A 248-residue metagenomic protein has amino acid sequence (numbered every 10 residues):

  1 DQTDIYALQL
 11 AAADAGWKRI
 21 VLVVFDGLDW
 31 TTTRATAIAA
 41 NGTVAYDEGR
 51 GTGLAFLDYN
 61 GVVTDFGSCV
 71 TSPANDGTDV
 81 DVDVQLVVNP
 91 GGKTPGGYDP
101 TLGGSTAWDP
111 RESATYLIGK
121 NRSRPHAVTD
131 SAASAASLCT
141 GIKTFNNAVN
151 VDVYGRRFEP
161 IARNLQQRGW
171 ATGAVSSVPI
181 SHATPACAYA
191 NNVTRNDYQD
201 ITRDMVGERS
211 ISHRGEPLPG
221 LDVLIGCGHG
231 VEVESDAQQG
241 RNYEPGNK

Functional and structural regions predicted by a protein language model:
D1-A15, T194: Short coil-to-helix leader/linker segments, especially the first N-terminal amphipathic alpha-helix with its helix
A7-L8, A12, R19, A35-I38: A generic N-terminal leader/anchor concept
A13-D14, K18, N150-Y154: Alpha-helix N-cap/helix-initiation motif
K18-T31, L165: Beta-strand elements within well-structured catalytic alpha/beta cores of enzymes that handle phosphate/sulfate esters
T33-K248: Surface-exposed loop and adjacent secondary-structure segments within mature catalytic domains
